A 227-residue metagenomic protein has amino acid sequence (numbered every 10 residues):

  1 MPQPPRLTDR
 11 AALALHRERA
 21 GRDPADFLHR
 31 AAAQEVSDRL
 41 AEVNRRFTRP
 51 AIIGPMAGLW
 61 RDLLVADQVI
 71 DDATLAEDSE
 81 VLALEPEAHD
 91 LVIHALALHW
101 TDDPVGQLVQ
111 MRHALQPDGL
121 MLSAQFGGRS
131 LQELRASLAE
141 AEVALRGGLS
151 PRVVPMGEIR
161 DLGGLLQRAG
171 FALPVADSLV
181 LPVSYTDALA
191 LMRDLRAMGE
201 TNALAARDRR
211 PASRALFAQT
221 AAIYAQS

Functional and structural regions predicted by a protein language model:
M1-Q34: N-terminal, positively charged/glycine-rich alpha-helical extensions of SAM-dependent methyltransferases
F27-R49, L59: Conserved alpha-helix/loop element of class I SAM-dependent methyltransferases that forms part of the SAM/SAH-binding
A51-G54: Conserved S-adenosyl-L-methionine
A57-D67: Conserved SAM-binding loop of SAM-dependent methyltransferases across substrates and taxa, primarily the Class I
V81-V92: A short acidic, Gly/Pro-enriched loop at the edge of an enzyme's catalytic core that lines a small-molecule cofactor
L96-H99: Short catalytic micro-motifs in class I SAM-dependent methyltransferases
V105-L120: A short glycine-rich, Lys/Arg-flanked "PGG" loop and its adjoining helix->strand segment in the class I
A124-A190, M198-P211: Conserved catalytic/acceptor-binding region of the Class I
